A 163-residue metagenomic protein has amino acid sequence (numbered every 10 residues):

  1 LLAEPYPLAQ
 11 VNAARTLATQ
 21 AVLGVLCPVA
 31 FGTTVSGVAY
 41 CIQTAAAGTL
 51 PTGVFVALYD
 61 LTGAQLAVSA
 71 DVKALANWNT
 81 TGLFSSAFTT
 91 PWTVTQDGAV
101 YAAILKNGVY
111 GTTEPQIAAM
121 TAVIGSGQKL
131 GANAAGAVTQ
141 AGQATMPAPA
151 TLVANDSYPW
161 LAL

Functional and structural regions predicted by a protein language model:
L1-Q10: N-terminal leader/pro-regions and domain N-caps
Q10-A21, N77-T80: Extracellular beta-rich ligand/substrate-recognition surface
L17-V22, F31-T33, T49-P51: Short, surface-exposed loop/turn motifs at beta-strand boundaries within globular domains
L23-T34, F88-Q96: Extracellular and analogous surface-interaction loops
G32, T81-G82, D97, P147-P149: Glycine-centered loop/turn motifs
T33-A46: A short beta-strand element within beta-rich, extracytoplasmic domains of secreted/secretory-pathway proteins
T49-L130: Aromatic- and Gly/Pro-enriched, solvent-exposed loop/edge beta-strand patches characteristic of beta-rich domains
L105-L163: Short, surface-exposed beta-strand/loop patches at domain edges that form aromatic-rich interfacial subsites
